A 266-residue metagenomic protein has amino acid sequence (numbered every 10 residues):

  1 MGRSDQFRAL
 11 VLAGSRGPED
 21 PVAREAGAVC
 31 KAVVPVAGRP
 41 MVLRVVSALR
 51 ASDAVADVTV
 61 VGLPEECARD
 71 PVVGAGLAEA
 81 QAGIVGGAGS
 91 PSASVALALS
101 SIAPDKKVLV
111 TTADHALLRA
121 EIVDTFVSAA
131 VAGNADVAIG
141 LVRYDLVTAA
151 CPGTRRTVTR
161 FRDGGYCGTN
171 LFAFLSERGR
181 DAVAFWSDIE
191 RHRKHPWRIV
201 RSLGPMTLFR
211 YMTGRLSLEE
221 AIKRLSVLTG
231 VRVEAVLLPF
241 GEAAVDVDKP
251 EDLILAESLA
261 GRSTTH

Functional and structural regions predicted by a protein language model:
M1-G27: N-terminal nucleotide-binding beta1-loop-alpha1 segment
A26-R44: Short catalytic helix/loop segments, enriched in acidic residues and glycine and frequently bearing histidine
A48-V55: Short, acidic, metal-binding catalytic loop of nucleotide-sugar glycosyltransferases
E65-P71: Short, charged/polar "capping" segments at the starts of alpha-helices and the immediately preceding loops
V73-V108, L117-L118: Short phosphate-binding loop-to-helix
T111-A113: Active-site acidic Asp-centered loop
L118-V227, L238-E242: Conserved core of the sugar-phosphate nucleotidyltransferase
K249: Short, conserved phosphate/pyrophosphate- and ester-handling motifs at nucleotide-, phospho-/glycolipid
